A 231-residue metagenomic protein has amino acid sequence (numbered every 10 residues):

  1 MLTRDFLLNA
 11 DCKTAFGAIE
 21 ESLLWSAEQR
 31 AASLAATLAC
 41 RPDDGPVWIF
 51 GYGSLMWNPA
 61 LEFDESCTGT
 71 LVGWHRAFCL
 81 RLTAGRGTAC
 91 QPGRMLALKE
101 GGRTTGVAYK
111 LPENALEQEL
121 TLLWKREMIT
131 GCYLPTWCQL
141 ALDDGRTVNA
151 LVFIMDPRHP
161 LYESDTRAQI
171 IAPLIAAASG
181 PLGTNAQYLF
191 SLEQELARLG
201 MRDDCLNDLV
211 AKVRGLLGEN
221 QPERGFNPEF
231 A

Functional and structural regions predicted by a protein language model:
M1-A231: A glycine-rich, hydrophobic/aromatic-adjacent loop/helix-cap motif
